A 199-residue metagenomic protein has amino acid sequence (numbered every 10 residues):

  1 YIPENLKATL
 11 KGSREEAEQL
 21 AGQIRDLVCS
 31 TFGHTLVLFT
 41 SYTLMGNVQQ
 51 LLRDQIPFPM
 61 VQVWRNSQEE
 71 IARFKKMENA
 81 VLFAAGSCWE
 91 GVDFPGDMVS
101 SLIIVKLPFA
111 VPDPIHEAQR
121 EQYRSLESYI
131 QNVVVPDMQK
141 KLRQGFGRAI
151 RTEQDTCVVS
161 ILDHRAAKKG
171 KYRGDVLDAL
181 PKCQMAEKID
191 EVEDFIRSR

Functional and structural regions predicted by a protein language model:
Y1-R199: ASCE RecA-like P-loop NTPase motor cores that couple ATP hydrolysis to mechanical translocation on nucleic acids
